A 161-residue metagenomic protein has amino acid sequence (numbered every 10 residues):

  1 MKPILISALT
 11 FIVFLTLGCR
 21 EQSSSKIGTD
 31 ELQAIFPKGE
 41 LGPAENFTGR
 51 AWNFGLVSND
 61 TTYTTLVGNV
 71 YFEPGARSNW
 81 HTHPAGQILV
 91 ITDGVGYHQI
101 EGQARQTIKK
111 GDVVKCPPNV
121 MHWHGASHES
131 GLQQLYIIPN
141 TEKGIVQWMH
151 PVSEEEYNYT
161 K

Functional and structural regions predicted by a protein language model:
M1-K26: Bacterial Sec-dependent N-terminal signal peptides
C19-T64, I145-K161: A short, N-terminal "cap"/entry segment at the start of jelly-roll beta-barrel domains of the cupin/DSBH fold
W52-G55, V70-A76: N-terminal post-signal-peptidase region of extra-cytosolic proteins
N69-E73, T82-H98, I137-P139: Short, conserved beta-strand element in jelly-roll/cupin
A76, H98, L132: Ligand-binding pocket scaffold of soluble enzyme catalytic domains
W80, H98-Q99, H122-S127: Short beta-strand His + acidic residue motifs that chelate non-heme Fe in jelly-roll/DSBH and cupin folds
G102-N119: Short acidic-glycine-tyrosine-enriched beta hairpin
E129-Q147: A short hydrophobic beta-strand segment most commonly corresponding to one strand of the jelly-roll/cupin
